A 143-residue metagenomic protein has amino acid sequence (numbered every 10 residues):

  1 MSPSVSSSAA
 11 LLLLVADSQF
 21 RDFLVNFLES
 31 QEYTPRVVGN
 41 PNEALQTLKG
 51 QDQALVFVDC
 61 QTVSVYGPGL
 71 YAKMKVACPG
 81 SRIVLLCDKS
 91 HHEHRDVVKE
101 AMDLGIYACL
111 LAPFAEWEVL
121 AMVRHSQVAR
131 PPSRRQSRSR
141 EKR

Functional and structural regions predicted by a protein language model:
M1-V25, A54, W117-R143: Non-catalytic signal-transmission and effector/linker regions of two-component phosphorelay proteins
G39-L55, V63: Acidic, metal-coordinating helix/loop segments flanking the phosphotransfer/catalytic sites of two-component signaling
D52, A77-V84: His-Asp phosphorelay/catalytic-motif detector in bacterial-type signaling
V56, C109-L110: Two-component signal transduction core modules
T62-S64, S90: The feature encodes the CheY-like receiver
P68-G80: Short amphipathic alpha-helix used as the core "switch/output" element in two-component signaling
G69, K89-A108: Alpha4 helix (beta4-alpha4-beta5 surface) of REC/receiver domains from two-component response regulators
E93, L110-V123: C-terminal output helix
